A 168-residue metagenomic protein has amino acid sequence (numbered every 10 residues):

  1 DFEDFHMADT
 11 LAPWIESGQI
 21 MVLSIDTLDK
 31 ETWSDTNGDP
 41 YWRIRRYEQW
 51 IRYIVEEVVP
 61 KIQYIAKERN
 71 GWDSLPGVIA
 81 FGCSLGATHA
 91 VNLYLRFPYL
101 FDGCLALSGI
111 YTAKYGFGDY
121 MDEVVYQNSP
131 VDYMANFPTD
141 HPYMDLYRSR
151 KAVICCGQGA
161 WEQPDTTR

Functional and structural regions predicted by a protein language model:
D1-R168: Non-catalytic cap/lid and distal C-terminal segments of serine-dependent acyl enzymes
